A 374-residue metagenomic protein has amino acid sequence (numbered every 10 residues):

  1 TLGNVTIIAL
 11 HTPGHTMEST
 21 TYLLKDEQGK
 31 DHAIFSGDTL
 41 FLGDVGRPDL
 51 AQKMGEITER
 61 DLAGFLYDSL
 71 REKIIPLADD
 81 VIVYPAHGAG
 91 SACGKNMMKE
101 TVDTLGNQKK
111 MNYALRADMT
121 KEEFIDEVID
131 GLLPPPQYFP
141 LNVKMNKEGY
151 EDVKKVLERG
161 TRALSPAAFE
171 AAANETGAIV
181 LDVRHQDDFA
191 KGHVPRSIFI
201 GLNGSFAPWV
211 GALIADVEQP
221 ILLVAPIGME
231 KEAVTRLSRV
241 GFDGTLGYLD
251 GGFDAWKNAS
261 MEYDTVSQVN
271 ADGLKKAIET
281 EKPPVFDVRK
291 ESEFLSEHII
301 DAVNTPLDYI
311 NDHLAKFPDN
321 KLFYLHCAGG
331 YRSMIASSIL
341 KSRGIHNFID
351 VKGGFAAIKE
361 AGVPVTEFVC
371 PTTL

Functional and structural regions predicted by a protein language model:
T1-I8: Glycine/alanine-rich phosphate-binding loops at beta-alpha junctions
T6, T16-L132: Metallo-beta-lactamase
T12: Short, contiguous alpha-helical
H15, D38, D182, G330: Conserved G/P- and acidic residue-centered "switch" motifs that form tight phosphate/ATP-binding loops in soluble
I34, A178, P283: Hydrophobic "anchor" residues on beta-strands that sit immediately upstream of conserved functional sites
R47-D49, R60, N107-K144, E148-G149 (+3 more regions): Rhodanese-like catalytic fold shared by cysteine-dependent sulfurtransferases and DSP/PTP-type phosphatases
P85-G90, K95-N96, L141-V143, D182-H185 (+1 more regions): Short, well-ordered beta-to-alpha junction loops that form the rim of enzyme active sites and present histidine/acidic
L157-A168: A contiguous, basic/glycine-rich beta-loop/short-helix subdomain that forms a polymer-engagement track
